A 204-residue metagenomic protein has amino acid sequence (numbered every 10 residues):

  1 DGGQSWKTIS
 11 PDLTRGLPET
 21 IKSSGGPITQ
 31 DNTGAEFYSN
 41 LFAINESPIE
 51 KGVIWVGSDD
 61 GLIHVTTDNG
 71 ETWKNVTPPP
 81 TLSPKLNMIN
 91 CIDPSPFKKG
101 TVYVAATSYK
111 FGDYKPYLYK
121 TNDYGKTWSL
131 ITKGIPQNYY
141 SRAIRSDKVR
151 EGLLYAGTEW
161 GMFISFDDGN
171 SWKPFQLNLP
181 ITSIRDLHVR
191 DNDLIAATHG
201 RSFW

Functional and structural regions predicted by a protein language model:
D1-W204: Beta-propeller blade termini and top-face loops
